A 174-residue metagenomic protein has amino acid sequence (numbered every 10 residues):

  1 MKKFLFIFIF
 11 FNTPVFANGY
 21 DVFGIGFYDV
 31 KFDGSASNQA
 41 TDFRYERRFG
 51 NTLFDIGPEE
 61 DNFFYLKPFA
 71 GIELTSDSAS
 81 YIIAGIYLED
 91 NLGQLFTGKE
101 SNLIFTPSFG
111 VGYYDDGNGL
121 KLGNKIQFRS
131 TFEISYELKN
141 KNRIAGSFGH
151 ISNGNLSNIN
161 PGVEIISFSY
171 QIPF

Functional and structural regions predicted by a protein language model:
M1-G19: Cleavable N-terminal export/targeting peptides
D21, N51-I56, Q94-F96, L103 (+1 more regions): Repeated loop/turn-to-beta-strand initiation elements of outer-membrane beta-barrel proteins
D21-K31, F63-T75, P107-Y113, G146-S152: Transmembrane beta-strand segments that form the barrel wall of outer-membrane beta-barrel proteins
V30-A40, I72-I83, T97, G119-K125 (+1 more regions): Solvent-exposed loop/turn segments connecting transmembrane beta-strands in outer-membrane beta-barrel proteins
T41-Y45, P161-F174: Outer-membrane beta-barrel "beta-signal"
F43-R47, A84-I86, F132, F168: Membrane-embedded beta-strands of outer-membrane beta-barrel proteins, especially the hydrophobic/small aromatic
R47-N51, L88-Q94, Y136, H150 (+1 more regions): Residue-level signature of outer-membrane beta-barrel architecture
D77-P107: Helix-adjacent hinge/juxtasegments
